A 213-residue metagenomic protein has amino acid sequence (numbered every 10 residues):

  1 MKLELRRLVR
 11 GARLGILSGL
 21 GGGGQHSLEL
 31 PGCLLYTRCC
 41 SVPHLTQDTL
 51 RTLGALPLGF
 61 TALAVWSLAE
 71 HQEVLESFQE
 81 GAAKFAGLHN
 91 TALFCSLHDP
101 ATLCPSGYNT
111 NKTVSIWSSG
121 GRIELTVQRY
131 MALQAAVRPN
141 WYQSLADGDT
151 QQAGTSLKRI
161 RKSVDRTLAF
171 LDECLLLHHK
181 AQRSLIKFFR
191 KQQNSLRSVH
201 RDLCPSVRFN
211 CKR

Functional and structural regions predicted by a protein language model:
M1-S184: Non-catalytic, usually N-terminal nucleic-acid engagement modules in DNA/RNA processing proteins
D165-L168, C174-R213: Glycine-rich phosphate/ribose-binding loops and adjacent secondary-structure elements that form binding surfaces
